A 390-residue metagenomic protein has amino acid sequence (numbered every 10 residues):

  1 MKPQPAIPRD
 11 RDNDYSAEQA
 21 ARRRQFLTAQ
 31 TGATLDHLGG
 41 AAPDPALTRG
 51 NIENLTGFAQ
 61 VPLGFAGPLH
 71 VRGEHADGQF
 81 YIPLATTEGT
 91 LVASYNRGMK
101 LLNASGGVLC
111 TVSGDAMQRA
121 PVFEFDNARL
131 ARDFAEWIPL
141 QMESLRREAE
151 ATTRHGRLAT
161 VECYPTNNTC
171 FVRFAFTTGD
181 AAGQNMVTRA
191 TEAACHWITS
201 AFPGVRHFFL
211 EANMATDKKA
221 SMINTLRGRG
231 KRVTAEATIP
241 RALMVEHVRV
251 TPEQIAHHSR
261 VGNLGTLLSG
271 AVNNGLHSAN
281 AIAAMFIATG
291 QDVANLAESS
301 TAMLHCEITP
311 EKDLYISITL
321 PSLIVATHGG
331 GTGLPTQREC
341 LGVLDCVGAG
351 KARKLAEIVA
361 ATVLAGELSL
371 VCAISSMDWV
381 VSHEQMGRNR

Functional and structural regions predicted by a protein language model:
M1-L84, S94-R97, G114-A116, Q385-N389: Acidic/polar, glycine-rich intrinsically disordered N-terminal extensions of enzymes
L38, A151-C163, A201-N213, I255-H258 (+4 more regions): Flexible, glycine/charged-enriched surface loops at secondary-structure junctions
I52, A66, H70, P83 (+6 more regions): Short glycine-rich or small-residue beta-strand-to-loop segments that form or flank ligand, phosphate, metal/Fe-S
G57-V92, T178-T188, L264-G290, T362-C372: Conserved phosphate/anionic-ligand binding catalytic regions in large, soluble enzymes, centered on
A59, G64-N167, V172: Small-residue-rich
E88, N127-L130, F176-A182, S322-I324 (+1 more regions): A generic structural motif
T177-G333: Glycine-rich anion/phosphate-binding loop at the beta-strand->alpha-helix junction
Y315-R390: Internal helix-turn-beta structural module
